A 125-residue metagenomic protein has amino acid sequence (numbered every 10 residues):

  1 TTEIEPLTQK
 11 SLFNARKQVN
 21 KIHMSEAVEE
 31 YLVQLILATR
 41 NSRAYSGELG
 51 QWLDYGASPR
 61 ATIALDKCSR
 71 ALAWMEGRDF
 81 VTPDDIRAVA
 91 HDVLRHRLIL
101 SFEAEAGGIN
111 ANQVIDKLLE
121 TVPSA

Functional and structural regions predicted by a protein language model:
T1-A44: Phosphate-sensing "switch" segment of ASCE/P-loop ATPases
K17, N41-A125: C-terminal engagement/docking regions of AAA+ P-loop ATPases
